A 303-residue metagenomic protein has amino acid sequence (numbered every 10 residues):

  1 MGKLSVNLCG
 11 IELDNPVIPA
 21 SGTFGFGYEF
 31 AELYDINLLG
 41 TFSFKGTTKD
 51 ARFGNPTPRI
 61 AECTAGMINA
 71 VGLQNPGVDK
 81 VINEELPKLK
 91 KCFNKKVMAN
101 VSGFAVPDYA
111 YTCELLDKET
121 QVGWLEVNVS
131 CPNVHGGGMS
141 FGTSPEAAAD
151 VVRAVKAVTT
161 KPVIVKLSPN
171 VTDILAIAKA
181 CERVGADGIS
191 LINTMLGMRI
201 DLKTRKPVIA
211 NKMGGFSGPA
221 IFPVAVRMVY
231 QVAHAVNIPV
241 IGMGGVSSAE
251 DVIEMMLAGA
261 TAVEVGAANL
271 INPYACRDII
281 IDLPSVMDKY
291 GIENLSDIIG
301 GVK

Functional and structural regions predicted by a protein language model:
M1-V97, S102-F104: N-terminal capping/small domains of soluble enzymes
L33, K45, K88, E119 (+6 more regions): Change "in soluble alpha/beta enzymes" to "in soluble alpha/beta proteins
L39-G40, K45, K95, V122-L125 (+3 more regions): Short acidic/polar active-site loop segments enriched in Thr and Asp
T48-F53, P132-V134, L196-R199, L270-N272: Short gly/pro/ser/thr-enriched loop/turn and capping motifs at secondary-structure boundaries
N55-T64, I200-G214, M256, A268-E293: C-terminal helical cap(s) of enzyme catalytic domains, especially alpha/beta-barrels
N83, F104-I241, E250-V265: Alpha/beta enzyme core
V246: Short donor-sugar binding/catalytic loops of nucleotide-sugar-dependent glycosyltransferases, especially enzymes
S296-K303: A short, charged, Gly/Pro-tolerant segment at domain boundaries
